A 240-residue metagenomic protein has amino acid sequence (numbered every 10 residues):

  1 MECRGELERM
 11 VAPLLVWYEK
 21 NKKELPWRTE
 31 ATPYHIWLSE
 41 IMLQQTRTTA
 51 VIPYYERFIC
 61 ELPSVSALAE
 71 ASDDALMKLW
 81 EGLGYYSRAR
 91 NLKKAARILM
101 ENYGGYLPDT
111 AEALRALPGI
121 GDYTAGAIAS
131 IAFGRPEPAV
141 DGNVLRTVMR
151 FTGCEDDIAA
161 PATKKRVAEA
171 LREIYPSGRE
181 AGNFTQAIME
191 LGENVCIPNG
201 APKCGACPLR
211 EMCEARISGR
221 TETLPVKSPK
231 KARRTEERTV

Functional and structural regions predicted by a protein language model:
C3-E8, A12-G205, L209-E222, R233: Catalytic cores of DNA base-excision repair glycosylases
V226-V240: Conserved N-terminal beta-strand and adjoining loop/helix that marks the start of the Nudix/MutT-like hydrolase domain
